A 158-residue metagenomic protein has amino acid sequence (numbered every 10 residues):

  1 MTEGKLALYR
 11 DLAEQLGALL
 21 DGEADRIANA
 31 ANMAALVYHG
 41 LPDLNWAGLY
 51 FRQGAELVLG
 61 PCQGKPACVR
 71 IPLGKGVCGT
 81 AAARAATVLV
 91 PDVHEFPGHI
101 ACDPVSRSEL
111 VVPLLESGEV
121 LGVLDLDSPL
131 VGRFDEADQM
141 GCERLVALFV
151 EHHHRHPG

Functional and structural regions predicted by a protein language model:
M1-P61, K65, R144, L148-G158: Intrinsically disordered, low-complexity terminal regulatory regions
L44, R52-P104: Regulatory sensory and allosteric helical modules in signal-transduction proteins and certain transcription factors
W46, V111, V123: Short hydrophobic/aromatic beta-strand element in the GNAT-like acyltransferase core that lines or flanks the acyl-donor
V88-L89, P113, D125: Conserved beta-strand segments that form the floor/walls of ligand-binding pockets within enzyme and binding domains
S108-L115: A short, aliphatic-rich beta-strand micro-motif
L124-G132: Short beta-strand-to-loop transition segments that serve as allosteric relay/switch motifs in sensory/regulatory domains
